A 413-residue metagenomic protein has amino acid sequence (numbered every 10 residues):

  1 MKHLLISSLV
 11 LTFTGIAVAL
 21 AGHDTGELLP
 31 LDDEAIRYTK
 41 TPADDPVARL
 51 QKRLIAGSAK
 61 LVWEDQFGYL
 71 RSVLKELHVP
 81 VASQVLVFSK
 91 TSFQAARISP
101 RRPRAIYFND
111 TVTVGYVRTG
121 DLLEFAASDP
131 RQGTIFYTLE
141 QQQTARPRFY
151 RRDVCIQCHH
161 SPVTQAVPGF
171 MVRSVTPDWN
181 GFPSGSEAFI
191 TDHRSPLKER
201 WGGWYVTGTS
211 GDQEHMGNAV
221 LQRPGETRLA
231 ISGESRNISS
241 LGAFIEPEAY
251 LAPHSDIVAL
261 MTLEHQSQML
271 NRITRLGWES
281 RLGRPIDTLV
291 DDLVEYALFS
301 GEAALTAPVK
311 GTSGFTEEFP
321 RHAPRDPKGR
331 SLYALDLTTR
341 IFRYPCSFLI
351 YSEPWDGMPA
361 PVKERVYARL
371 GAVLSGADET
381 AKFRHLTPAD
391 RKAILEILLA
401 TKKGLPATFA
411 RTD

Functional and structural regions predicted by a protein language model:
M1-L4: Positively charged n-region of N-terminal signal peptides that target proteins for export
S7-A17: Bacterial N-terminal signal peptides
I16-T25: Bacterial Sec-dependent signal peptides at the C-terminal "C-region" and cleavage site
H23, N109, G115-S300, I341-D413: Sequence context surrounding c-type heme c attachment/ligation sites in exported
D24-G120: N-terminal alpha-helical interaction blocks
P46-L50, D65-S72, S240, D292 (+3 more regions): Exposed alpha-helical structural elements
A82-K90, S186, A304-K310: Short glycine-rich, low-complexity/disordered patches
T274, W278-E279, L298, E302-R340 (+1 more regions): Mature extracytoplasmic or organellar-lumen-exposed domains after removal of signal/transit peptides
